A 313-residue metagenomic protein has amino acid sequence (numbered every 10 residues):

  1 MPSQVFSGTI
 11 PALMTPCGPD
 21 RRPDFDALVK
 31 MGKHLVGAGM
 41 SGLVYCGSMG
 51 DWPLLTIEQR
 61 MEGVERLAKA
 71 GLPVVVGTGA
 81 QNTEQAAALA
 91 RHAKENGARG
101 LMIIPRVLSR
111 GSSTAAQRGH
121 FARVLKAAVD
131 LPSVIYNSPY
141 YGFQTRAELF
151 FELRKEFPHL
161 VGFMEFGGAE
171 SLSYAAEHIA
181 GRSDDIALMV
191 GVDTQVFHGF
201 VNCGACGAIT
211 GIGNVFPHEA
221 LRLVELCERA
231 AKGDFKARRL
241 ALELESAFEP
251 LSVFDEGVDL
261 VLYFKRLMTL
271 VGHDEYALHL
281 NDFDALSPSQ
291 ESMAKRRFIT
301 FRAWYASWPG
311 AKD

Functional and structural regions predicted by a protein language model:
P2-Q144, W308: Active-site beta->alpha loop and helix N-cap motifs at the rims of alpha/beta catalytic domains
V5-T15, H34, A38, N202 (+1 more regions): C-terminal alpha-helical cap/extension of soluble enzyme domains
L28, R60, V64, A86 (+5 more regions): A general structural signal for well-ordered alpha-helical segments in protein cores
M40-C46, P73-V75, R106-L108, L131-I135 (+4 more regions): Short C-terminal domain-edge/linker segments immediately following a structured domain
K69-L72, N96-G97, A128-L131, E156-H159 (+2 more regions): Short helix-capping segments at alpha-helix termini
R106-H120, E165-A180, A205-C206, P288-F301: Repeat-unit-sized solenoid/scaffold elements
R123-L125, P139-V258: Catalytic alpha/beta core domains of metabolic enzymes, predominantly
